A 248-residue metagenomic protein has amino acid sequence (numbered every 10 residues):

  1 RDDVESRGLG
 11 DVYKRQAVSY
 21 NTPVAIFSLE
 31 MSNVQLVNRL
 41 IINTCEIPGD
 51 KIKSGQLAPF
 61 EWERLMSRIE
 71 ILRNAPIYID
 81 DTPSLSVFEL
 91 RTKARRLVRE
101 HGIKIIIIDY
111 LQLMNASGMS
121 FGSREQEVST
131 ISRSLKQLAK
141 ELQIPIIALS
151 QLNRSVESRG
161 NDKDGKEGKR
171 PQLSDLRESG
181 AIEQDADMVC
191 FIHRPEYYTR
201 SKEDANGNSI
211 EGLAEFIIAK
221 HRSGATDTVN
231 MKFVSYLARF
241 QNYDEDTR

Functional and structural regions predicted by a protein language model:
R1-Y13: Single conserved hydrophobic/aromatic residue that forms the stacking wall/gate of nucleotide- or nucleobase-binding
S19-G102, A116, T228-V229: Cytosolic-facing regulatory segments adjacent to core modules
E30-M31, A148-N153, R222: A short beta-strand-to-loop transition that corresponds to the Sensor-1 phosphate-sensing loop of AAA+ P-loop ATPases
G49-P59, Y78-S84, N115-S129, R159-S174: Flexible beta-alpha connector loops of hexameric P-loop NTPases
S86-I103, S120-G122, R133-L142, S155-R248: C-terminal regions of RecA-like/P-loop NTPase motor modules
L113, R154: Residues immediately C-terminal
